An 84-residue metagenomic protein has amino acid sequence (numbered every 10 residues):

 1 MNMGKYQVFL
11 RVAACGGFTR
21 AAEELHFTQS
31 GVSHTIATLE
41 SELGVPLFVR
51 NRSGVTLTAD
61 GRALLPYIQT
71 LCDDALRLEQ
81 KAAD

Functional and structural regions predicted by a protein language model:
N2-V8, Q29, G61, I68: The N-cap/first-turn positions of alpha helices within or immediately adjacent to helix-turn-helix DNA-binding domains
V12-H26: Short helix-boundary/capping micro-motifs
G17-F18, I36, R50: Helix-turn-helix DNA-binding elements, focusing on the entry/boundary residues of the two helices that contact DNA
E23, S41, R62: Alpha-helical residues within the helix-turn-helix
E40-L57: A short LG(V/I)-centered, amphipathic sequence patch enriched for acidic residue(s) preceding the LG motif
E42-L43, L64-D84: Alpha-helical linker/hinge and terminal dimerization helices associated with HTH transcriptional regulators
